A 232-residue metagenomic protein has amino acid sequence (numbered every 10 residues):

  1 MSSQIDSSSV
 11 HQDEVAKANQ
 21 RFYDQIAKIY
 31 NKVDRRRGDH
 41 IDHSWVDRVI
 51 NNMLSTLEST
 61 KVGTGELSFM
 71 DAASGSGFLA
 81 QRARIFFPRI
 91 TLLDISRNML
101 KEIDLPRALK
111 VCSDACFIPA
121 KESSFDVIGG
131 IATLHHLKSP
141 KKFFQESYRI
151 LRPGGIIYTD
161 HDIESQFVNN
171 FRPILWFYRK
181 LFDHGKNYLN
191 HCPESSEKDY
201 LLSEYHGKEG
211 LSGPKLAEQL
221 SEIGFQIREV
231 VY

Functional and structural regions predicted by a protein language model:
S2-G63, M99: Conserved class I S-adenosyl-L-methionine
M70-F117: Class I SAM-dependent methyltransferase SAM/SAH-binding core
G129: A conserved beta-strand element that flanks and buttresses the S-adenosyl-L-methionine
A132-T133: Short catalytic micro-motifs in class I SAM-dependent methyltransferases
K141-P153: A short glycine-rich, Lys/Arg-flanked "PGG" loop and its adjoining helix->strand segment in the class I
I156-Y188: Conserved class I S-adenosyl-L-methionine
D199-K215: Acceptor-substrate binding/catalytic loop of class I
F225-Y232: Conserved S-adenosyl-L-methionine
